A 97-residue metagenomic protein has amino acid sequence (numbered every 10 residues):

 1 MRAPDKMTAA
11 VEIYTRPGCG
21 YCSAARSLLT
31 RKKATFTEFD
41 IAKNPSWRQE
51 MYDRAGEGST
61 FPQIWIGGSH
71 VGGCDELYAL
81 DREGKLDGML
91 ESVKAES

Functional and structural regions predicted by a protein language model:
R2-D5, P62, Y78: Short secondary-structure boundary/capping segments
R2-T37: Local sequence-structure signature of Cys/Sec-based thiol-disulfide redox active-site neighborhoods
G20, S46, G72: Short alpha-helical
C22, P45, L80: Loop/helix-junction capping segments adjacent to catalytic residues or to phosphate/diphosphate-binding pockets
S27-L29, Y52, Y78-L80: Short, glycine/charged-enriched secondary-structure capping and boundary segments
I41-S59, K85-S92: Thioredoxin-like thiol-disulfide oxidoreductase module
G56-W65, D75: Structural micro-motif
I66-E96: Non-catalytic, surface beta->alpha helical segment in thiol-disulfide oxidoreductase systems
